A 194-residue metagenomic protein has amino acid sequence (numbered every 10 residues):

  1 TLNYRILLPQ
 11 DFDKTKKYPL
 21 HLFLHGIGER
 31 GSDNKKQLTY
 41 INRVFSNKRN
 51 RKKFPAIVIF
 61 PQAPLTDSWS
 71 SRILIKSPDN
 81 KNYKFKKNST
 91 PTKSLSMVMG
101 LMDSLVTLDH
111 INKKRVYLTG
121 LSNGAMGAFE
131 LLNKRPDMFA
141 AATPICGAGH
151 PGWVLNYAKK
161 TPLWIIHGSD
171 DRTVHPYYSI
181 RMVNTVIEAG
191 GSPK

Functional and structural regions predicted by a protein language model:
T1-L20, A56, S94, T119-M126 (+4 more regions): A domain-start/cap signature at the N-terminus of enzymes
D11-K16, W69-S122: Gly/Ser-rich "nucleophile elbow"/oxyanion-hole loop immediately N-terminal to the catalytic nucleophile in hydrolases
L22-L24, I145: Alpha/beta-hydrolase
I27-L95: Active-site machinery of serine-nucleophile hydrolases
K35-Q37, H175-T185: Short alpha-helix in the alpha/beta-hydrolase fold that links the catalytic acid
F54, A158-L163: Short, proline-enriched alpha-helix->beta-strand connector loops that line the catalytic pocket of alpha/beta-hydrolase
D103-A158: Primarily recognizes the serine-hydrolase "nucleophile elbow" in alpha/beta-hydrolase and SGNH/GDSL folds
W164-H167, D171: Short beta-strand/loop motif that positions the catalytic acidic residue of the alpha/beta-hydrolase fold
